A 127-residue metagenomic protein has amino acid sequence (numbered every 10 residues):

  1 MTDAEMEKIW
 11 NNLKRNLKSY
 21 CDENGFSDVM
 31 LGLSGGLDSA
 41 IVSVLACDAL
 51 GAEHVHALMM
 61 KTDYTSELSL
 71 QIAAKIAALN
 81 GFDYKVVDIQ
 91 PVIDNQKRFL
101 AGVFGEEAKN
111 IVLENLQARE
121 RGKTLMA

Functional and structural regions predicted by a protein language model:
M1-G32, D48-A49: RNA-binding accessory domains that recognize and position tRNA/RNA substrates
T2-I9, T65, V112-Q117: Conserved acidic
N12, A40-V42, P91-N95: Short, functional N-terminal and low-complexity linear motifs
S27-L33, L37-A74: ATP-dependent adenylation/pyrophosphate-handling site
H54, M59, E67-V112, L116-A118: A conserved beta-strand->alpha-helix junction
